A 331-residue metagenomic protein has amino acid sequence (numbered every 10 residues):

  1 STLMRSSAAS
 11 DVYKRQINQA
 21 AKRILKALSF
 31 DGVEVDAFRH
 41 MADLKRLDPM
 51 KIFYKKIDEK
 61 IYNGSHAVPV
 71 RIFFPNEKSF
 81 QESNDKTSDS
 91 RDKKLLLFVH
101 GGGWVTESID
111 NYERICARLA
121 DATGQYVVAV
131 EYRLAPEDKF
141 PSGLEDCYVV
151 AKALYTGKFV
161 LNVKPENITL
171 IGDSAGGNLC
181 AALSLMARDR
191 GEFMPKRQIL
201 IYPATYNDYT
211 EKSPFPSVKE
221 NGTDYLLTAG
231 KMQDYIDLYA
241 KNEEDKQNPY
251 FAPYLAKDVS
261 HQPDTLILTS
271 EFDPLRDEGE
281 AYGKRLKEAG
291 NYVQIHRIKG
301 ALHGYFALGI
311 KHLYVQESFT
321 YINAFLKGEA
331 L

Functional and structural regions predicted by a protein language model:
S1-A9, Y13: Single conserved hydrophobic/aromatic residue that forms the stacking wall/gate of nucleotide- or nucleobase-binding
L3, A21, A37, P69 (+1 more regions): Intrinsically disordered, low-complexity sequence elements enriched in Ser/Thr/Gly/Pro
S6, I24, H40, L47 (+3 more regions): Positively charged, low-complexity intrinsically disordered regions
A8, G64-S65: Residue-level recognition of short loop/turn positions
K14-K60: An N-terminal hydrophobic leader/cap segment in hydrolases
Y54-K60, H66-L331: Alpha/beta-hydrolase superfamily serine-hydrolase fold, recognizing
